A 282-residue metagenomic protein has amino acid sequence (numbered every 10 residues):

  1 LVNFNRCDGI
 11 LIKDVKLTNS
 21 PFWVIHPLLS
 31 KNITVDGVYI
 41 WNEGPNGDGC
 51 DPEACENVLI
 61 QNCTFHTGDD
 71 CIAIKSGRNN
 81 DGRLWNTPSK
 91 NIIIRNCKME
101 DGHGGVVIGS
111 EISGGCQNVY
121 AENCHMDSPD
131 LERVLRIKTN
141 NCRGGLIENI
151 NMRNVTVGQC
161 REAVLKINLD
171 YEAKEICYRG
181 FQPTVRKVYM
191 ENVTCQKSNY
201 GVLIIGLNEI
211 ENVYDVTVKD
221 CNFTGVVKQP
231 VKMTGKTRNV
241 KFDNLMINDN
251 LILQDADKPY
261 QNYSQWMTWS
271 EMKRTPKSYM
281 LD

Functional and structural regions predicted by a protein language model:
L1-D282: Extracellular/periplasmic carbohydrate-active domains that bind, remodel, or depolymerize complex polysaccharides
